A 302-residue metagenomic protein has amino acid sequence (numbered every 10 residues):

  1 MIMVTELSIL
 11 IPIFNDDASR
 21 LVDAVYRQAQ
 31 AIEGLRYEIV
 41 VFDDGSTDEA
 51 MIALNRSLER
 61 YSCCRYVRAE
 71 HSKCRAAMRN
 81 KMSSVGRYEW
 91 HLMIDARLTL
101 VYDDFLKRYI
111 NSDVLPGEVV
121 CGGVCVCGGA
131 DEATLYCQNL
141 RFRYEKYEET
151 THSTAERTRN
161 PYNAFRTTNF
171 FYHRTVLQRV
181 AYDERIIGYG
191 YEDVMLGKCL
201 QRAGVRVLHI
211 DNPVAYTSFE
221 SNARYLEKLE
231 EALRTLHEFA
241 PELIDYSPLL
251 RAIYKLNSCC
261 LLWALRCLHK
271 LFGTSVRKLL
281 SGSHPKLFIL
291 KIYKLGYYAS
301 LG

Functional and structural regions predicted by a protein language model:
N15-Q30: Short, well-formed alpha-helical segments that are part of the catalytic scaffolds of diverse glycosyltransferases
F42-I52, L98-T99: A conserved acidic beta->alpha catalytic loop
A69-G86: Glycine-rich, basic loop-to-helix element that forms the pyrophosphate-binding segment of sugar-nucleotide handling
H91: Short aromatic/hydrophobic "clamp" motif used to bind/position activated sugar donors
Y102-Y136: Conserved donor NDP-sugar-binding/catalytic core segment of glycosyltransferases
L140-Y162: Short, flexible, basic/aromatic active-site loop/helix in glycosyltransferases
G188-L196: Acidic donor-binding loop at a coil-to-helix junction in glycosyltransferase catalytic cores that engages
E231, P248-G302: Non-catalytic, C-terminal membrane-associated alpha-helical segments of glycosyltransferases
